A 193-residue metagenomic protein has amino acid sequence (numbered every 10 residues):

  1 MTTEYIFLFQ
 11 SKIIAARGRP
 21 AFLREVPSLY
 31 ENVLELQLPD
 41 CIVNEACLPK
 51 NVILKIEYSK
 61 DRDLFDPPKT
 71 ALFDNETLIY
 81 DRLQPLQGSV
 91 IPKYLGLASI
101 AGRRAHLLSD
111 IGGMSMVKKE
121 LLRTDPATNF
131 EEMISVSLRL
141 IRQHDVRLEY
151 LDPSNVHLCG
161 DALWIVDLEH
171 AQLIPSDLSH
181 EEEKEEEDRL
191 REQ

Functional and structural regions predicted by a protein language model:
M1-F22, R191-Q193: Regulatory N- and C-terminal appendages and interdomain linkers associated with kinase/kinase-like NTP transferase
S11-T77, D81-R82: ATP-binding glycine-rich loop module of kinase domains
Y30, I100-G102, D152, C159: Structural motif
L38, L107-D110, L158: Conserved hydrophobic "DFG−1" position in protein kinase catalytic cores
K50, A101-A105, A162: Residues on conserved beta-strands of the protein kinase catalytic domain
K60-D61, A101, M114-S115, Q172-I174: Feature marks short, surface-exposed loop/turn motifs that line or immediately flank catalytic pockets and channel
P68-F73, D81-Q84, S89-E131: Conserved structural core of kinase catalytic domains
R123-I134, L140-Q193: C-lobe/activation-segment region of protein kinase-like
